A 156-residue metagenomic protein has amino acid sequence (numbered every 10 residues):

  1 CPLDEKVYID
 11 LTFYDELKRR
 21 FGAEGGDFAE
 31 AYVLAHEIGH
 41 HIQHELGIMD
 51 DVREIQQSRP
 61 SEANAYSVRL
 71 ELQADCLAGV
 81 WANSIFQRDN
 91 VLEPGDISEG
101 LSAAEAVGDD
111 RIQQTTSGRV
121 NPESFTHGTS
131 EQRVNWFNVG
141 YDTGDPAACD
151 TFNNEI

Functional and structural regions predicted by a protein language model:
C1-A31, H44: Active-site scaffold of zinc-dependent metalloenzymes
I9, H36, A74, T129: Residue-level signature of catalytic and energy-coupling elements of molecular machines, predominantly ATP/GTP-dependent
L17-A29, Q57-L70, F86-N90, V120-S124: Second-shell loop/turn segments in exported
Y32-E45, D75, G79: Active-site recognition of the HExxH zinc-binding catalytic motif
I38-R53, F86: Catalytic Zn2+-binding segment of zinc metalloproteases
A65, R69-I112: Short helix/loop segments within enzyme catalytic domains that coordinate or immediately flank catalytic cofactors
V107-I156: Pan-zinc metallopeptidase signature
